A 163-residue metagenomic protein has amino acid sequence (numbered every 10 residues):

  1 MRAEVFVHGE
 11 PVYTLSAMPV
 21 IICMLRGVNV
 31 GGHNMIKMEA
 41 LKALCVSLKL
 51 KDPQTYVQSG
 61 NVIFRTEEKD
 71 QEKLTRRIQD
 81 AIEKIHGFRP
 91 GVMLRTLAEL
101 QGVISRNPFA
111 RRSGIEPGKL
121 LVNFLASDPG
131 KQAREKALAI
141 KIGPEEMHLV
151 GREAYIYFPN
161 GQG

Functional and structural regions predicted by a protein language model:
M1-A17: N-terminal amphipathic/basic-hydrophobic helices that include classical n-h-c signal peptides and signal-anchor
P19-G163: Surface-exposed, charge/polar-rich loops and edge strands
